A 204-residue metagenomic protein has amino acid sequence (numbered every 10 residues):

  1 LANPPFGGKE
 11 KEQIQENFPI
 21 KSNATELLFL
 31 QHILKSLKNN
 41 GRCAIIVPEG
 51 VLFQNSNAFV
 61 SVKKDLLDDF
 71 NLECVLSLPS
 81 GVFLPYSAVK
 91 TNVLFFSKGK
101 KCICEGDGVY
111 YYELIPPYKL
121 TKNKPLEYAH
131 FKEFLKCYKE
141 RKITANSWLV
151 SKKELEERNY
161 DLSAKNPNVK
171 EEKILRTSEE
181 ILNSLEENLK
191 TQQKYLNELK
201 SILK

Functional and structural regions predicted by a protein language model:
L1-K204: A conserved structural/catalytic subdomain of Rossmann-like adenosyl-cofactor enzymes
